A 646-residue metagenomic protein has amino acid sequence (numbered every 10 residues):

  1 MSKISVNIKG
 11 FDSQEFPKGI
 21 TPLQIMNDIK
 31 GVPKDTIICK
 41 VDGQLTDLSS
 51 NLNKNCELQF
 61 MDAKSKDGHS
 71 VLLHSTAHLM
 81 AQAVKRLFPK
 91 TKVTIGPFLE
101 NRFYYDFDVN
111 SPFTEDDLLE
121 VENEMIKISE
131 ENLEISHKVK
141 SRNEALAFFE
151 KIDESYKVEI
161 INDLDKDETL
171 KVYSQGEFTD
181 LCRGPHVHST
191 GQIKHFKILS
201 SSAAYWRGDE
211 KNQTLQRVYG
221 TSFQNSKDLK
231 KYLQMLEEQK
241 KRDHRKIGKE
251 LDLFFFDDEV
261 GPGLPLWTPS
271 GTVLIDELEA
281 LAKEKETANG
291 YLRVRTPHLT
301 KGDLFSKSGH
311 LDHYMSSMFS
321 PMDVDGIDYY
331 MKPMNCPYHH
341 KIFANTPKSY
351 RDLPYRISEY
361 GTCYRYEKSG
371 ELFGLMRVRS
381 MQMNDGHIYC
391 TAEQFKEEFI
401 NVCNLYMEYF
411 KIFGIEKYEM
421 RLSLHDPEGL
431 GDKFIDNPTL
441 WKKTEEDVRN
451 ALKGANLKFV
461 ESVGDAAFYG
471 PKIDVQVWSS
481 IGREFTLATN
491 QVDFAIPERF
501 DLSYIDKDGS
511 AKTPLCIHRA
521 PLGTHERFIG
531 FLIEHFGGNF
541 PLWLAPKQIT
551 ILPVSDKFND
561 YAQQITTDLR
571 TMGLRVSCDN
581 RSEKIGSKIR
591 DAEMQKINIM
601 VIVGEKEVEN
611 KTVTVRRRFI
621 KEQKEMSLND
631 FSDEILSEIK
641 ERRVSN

Functional and structural regions predicted by a protein language model:
M1-T94, E100-N646: NTP/phosphate- and nucleic-acid-binding module
